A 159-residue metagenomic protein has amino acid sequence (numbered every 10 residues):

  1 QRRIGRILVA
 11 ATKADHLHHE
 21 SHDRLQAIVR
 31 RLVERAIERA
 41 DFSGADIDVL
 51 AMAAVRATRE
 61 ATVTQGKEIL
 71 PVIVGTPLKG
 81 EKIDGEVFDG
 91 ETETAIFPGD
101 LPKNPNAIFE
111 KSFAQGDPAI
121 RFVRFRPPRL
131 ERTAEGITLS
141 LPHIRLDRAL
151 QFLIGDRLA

Functional and structural regions predicted by a protein language model:
Q1-A159: P-loop NTP-binding site
